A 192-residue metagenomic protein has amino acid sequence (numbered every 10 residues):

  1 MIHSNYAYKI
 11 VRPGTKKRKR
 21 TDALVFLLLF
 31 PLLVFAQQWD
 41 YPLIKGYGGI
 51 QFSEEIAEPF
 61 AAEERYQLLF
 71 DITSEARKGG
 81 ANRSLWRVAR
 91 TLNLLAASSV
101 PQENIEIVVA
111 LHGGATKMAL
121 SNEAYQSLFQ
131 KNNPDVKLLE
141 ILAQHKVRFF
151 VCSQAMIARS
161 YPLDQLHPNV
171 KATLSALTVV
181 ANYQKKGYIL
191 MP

Functional and structural regions predicted by a protein language model:
M1-R18: N-terminal secretory signal peptides that target proteins for export/translocation
A23-L24, V34: Cleavable N-terminal signal peptides
Q37-E54: Long, contiguous juxta-domain segments that are non-catalytic but functionally important
D40-K45, Y125-Q126, K131-P192: A cross-taxonomic marker for long C-terminal extensions/tails that follow the last structured domain
A61-R77, M118-E123: Acidic/histidine-rich, surface-exposed loop or edge segments in extracytoplasmic proteins
A81-V100: Histidine-anchored nucleotide/phosphate-binding helix
P101-A119: Acidic helix-start/capping segments at beta-turn-to-alpha-helix junctions
